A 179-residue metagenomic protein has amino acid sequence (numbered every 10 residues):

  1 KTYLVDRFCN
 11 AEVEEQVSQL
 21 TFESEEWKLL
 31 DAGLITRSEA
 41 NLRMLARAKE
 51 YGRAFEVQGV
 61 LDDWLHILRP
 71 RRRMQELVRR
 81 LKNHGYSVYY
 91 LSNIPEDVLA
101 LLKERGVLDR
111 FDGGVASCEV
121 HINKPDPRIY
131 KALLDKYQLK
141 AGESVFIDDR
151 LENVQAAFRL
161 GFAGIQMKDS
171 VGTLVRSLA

Functional and structural regions predicted by a protein language model:
K1-F22, A46, Q155, R159-L160 (+2 more regions): Active-site neighborhood of HAD-like aspartate-dependent phosphohydrolases
T2-Y3, E25, E39, R43 (+6 more regions): Alpha-helical elements of Rossmann-like donor-binding domains used by nucleotide-donor carbohydrate transfer enzymes
Y3-R7, V13-Q19, E26-L29, V60-R72: Helical cap/lid subdomains and adjacent loops of hydrolase enzymes that gate the active-site channel and determine
N10, E50-R53, V107, L139: Helix N-cap/coil-helix junction residues
W27-V60: A metal-dependent, Asp-based hydrolase signature
R53-Y89, P127, V171: Short, acidic loop-to-helix structural element flanking the phosphoryl-transfer center in phosphate-processing enzymes
P95-A179: Asp-based, Mg2+/Mn2+-dependent phosphohydrolase catalytic module
